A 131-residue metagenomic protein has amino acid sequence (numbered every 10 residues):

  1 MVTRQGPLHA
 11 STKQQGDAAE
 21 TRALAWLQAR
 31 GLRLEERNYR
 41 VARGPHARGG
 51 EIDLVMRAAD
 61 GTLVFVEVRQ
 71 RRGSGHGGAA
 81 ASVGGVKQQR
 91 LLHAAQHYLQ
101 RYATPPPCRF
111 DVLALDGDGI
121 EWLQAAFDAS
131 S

Functional and structural regions predicted by a protein language model:
M1-V41: Acidic-basic catalytic patches of nuclease active cores, encompassing PD-(D/E)XK and other metal-cofactor nuclease
V2, Q70-D118: Catalytic cores of nucleic-acid endonucleases
N38, D53-V55, R69, L113 (+1 more regions): Anionic group-transfer/hydrolysis microenvironments
N38-P45, D111: Short, solvent-exposed loop/turn elements at beta->coil junctions and helix N-caps that rim active or binding pockets
H46-E51: A short, glycine/Asx- and small/polar-enriched loop/turn that sits immediately N-terminal to a beta-strand
I52-S74, L91: Conserved catalytic cores of phosphodiester-cleaving nucleases, focusing on short active-site segments
L63-F65, P107, I120: Structural motif
D118-S131: Short, low-complexity, polybasic intrinsically disordered segments
